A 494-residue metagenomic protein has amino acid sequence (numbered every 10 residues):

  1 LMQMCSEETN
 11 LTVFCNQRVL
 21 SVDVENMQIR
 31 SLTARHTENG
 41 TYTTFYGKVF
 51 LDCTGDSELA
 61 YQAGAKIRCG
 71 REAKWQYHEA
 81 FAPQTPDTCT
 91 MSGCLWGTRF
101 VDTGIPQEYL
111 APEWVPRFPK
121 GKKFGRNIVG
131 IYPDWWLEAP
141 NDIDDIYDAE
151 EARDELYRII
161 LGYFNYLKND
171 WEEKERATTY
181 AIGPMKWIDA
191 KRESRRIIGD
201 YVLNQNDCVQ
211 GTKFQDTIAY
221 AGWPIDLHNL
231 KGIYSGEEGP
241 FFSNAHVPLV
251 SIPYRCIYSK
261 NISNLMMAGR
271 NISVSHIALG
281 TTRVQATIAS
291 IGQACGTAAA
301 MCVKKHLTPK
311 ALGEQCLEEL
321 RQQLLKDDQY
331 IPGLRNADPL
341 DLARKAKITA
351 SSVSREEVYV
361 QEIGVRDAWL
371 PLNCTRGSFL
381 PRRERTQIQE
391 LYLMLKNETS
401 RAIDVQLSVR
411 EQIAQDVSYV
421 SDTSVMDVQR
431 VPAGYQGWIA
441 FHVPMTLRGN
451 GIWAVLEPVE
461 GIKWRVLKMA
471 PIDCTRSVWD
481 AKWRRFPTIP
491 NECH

Functional and structural regions predicted by a protein language model:
L1-T12: N-terminal Rossmann-like dinucleotide/flavin-binding domain of flavoprotein oxidoreductases that bind FAD/FMN
C15-N16, L20, N26-S31, H36-R376 (+6 more regions): Flavin (FAD/FMN)-binding glycine-rich loop and adjacent Rossmann-like elements that form
R383-E390, R448-N450: Extended extracellular/luminal ectodomain segments enriched in beta-structured repeat modules
Y392-K396: Short edge beta-strand/loop segments characteristic of extracellular beta-sandwich folds
G437-N450: Short, surface-exposed tryptophan/glycine-enriched loops that mediate extracellular molecular recognition
I452-A454: C-terminal interaction modules of eukaryotic adaptor/scaffold proteins
